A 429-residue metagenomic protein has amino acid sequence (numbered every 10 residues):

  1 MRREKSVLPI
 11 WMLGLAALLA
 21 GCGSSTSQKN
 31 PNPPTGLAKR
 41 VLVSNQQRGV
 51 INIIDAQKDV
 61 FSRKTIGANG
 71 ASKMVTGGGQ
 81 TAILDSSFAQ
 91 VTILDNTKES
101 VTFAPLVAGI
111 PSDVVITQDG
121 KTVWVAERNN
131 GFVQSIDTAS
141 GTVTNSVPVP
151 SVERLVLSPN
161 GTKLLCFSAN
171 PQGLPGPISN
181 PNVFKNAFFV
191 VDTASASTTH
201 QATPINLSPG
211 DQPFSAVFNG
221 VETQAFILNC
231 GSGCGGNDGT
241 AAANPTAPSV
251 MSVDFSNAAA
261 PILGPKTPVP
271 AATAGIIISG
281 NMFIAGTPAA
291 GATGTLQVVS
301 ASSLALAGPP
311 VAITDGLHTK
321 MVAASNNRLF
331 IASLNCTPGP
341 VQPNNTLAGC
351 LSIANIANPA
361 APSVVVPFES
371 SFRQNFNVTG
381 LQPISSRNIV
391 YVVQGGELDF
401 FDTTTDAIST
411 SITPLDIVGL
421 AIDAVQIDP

Functional and structural regions predicted by a protein language model:
M1-G21: Sec-dependent bacterial lipoprotein signal peptides
C22-P429: Predominantly soluble domains enriched in secretory-pathway, periplasmic, or organellar proteins
